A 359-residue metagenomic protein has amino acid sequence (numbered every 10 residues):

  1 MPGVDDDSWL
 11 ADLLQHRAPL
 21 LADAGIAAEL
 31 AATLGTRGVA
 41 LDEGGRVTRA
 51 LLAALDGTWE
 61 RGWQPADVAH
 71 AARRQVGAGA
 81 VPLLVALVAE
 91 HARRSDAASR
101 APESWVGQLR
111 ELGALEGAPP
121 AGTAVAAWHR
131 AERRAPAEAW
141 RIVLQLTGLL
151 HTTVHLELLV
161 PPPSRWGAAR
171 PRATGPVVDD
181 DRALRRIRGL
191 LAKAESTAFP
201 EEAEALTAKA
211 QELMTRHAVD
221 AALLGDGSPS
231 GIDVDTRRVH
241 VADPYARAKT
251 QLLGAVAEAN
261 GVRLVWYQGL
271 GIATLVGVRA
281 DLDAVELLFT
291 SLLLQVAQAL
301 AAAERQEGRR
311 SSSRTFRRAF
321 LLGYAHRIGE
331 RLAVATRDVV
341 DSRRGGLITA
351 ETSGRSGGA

Functional and structural regions predicted by a protein language model:
M1-D179, V219-A359: Extended, helix-rich structural scaffolds rather than catalytic motifs
V178-R182, R186, A198, E202-A205 (+2 more regions): Short, contiguous, pocket-lining structural segments that sit at or immediately flank catalytic/ligand-binding sites
A183, I187-T197, L213, A299: Non-transmembrane amphipathic alpha-helical segments
I187, L191, A203-H217, L321-I328: Short amphipathic alpha-helical coiled-coil/interface segments
S196-E202, A303-G308: Inter-helical turn/loop segments and adjacent helix faces that build the functional surface of alpha-helical bundle
